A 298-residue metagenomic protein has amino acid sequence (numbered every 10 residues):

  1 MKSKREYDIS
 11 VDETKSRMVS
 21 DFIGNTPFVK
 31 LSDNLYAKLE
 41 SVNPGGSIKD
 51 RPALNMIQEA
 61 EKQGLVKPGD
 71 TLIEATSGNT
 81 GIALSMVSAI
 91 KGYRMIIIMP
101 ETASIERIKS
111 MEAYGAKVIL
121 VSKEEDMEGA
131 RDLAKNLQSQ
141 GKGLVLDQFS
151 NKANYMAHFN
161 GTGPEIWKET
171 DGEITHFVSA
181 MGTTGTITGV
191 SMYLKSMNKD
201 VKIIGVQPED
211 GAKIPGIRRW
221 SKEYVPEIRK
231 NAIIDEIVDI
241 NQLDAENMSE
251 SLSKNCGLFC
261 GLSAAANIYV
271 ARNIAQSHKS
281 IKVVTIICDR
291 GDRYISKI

Functional and structural regions predicted by a protein language model:
M1-I298: PLP-dependent amino-acid enzyme catalytic core
